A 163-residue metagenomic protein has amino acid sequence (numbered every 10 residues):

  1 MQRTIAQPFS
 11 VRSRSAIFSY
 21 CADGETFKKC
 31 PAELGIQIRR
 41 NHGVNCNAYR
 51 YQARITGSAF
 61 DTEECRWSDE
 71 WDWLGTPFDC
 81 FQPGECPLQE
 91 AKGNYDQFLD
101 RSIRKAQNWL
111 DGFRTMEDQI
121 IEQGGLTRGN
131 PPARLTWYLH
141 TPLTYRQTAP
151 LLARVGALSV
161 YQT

Functional and structural regions predicted by a protein language model:
M1, E117-T163: Active-site or metal-binding loop neighborhoods of secreted/extracellular toxin and effector enzymes
M1-T76: Acidic-basic catalytic patches of nuclease active cores, encompassing PD-(D/E)XK and other metal-cofactor nuclease
S68, D111, T136: Conserved aromatic-histidine-acidic binding/catalytic patches
E70, F113-E117: A conditional alpha-helix N-cap/helix-loop micro-motif detector
W71, L88-Q89, L158-T163: Generic preference for hydrophobic/aromatic residues in regular secondary structure cores
L74, F81-P83, G129: Extracellular/periplasmic catalytic domains that process cell-envelope and extracellular macromolecules
F78-Q82, C86-D100, Q123: Conserved catalytic cores of phosphodiester-cleaving nucleases, focusing on short active-site segments
N94-G112: A solvent-exposed, charged loop/short amphipathic helix patch at secondary-structure junctions
